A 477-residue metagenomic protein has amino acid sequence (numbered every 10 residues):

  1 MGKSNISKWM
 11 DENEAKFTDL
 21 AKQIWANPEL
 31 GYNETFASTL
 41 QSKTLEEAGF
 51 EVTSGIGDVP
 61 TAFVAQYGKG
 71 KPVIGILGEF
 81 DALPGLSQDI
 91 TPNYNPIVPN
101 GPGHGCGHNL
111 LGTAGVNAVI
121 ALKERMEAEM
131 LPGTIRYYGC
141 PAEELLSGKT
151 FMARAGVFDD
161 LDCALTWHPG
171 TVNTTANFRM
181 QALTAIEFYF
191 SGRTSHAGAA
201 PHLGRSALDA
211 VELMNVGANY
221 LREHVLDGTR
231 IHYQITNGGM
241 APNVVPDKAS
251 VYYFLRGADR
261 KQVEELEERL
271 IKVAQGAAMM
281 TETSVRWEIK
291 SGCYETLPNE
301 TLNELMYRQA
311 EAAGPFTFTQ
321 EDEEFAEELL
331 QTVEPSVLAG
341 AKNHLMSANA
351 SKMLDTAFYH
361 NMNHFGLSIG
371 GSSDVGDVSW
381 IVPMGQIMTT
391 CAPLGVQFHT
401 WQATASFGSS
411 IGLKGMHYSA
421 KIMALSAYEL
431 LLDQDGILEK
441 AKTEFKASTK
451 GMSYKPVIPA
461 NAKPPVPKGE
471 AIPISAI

Functional and structural regions predicted by a protein language model:
G2, N13-K16, L20, N33-T44 (+21 more regions): General structural feature for long, well-ordered alpha-helical segments within catalytic domains of soluble enzymes
G2-H104, N109, T113-V116, I120-G133: Acidic/His- and Gly-rich active-site-bordering loop/insert found across diverse amide/peptide-bond hydrolases
I24, A65, I76, H108 (+8 more regions): Divalent metal-coordination and catalytic microenvironments
E29-L30, Y138-A142, K290-E295: Conserved short loop/turn motifs at secondary-structure junctions
E46-G49, M126-L131, V157, V225-L226 (+2 more regions): Short helix-capping segments at alpha-helix termini
T53-G55, E143, A176-M180, F365-I369: Short Gly/Pro-enriched turn/cap motifs at secondary-structure boundaries
T61, L83, T91-G103, N109-L110 (+4 more regions): Histidine/acidic-residue-rich, glycine-tolerant segments that coordinate divalent metal ions
E212-I477: Metal-dependent amide/peptide-bond hydrolase catalytic core, centered on the "pita-bread" metallohydrolase fold
